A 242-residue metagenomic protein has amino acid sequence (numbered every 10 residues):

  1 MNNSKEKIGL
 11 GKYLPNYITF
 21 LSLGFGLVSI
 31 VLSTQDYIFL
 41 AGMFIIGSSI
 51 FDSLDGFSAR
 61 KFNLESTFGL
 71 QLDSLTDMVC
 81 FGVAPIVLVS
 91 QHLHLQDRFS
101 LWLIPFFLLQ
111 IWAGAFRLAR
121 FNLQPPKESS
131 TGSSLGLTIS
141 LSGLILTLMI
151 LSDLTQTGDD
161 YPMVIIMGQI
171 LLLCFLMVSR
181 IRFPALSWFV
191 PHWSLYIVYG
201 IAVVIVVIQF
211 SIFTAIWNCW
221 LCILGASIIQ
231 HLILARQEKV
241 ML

Functional and structural regions predicted by a protein language model:
M1-L23, R60-M78, L118-L141, S179-L195 (+1 more regions): Interhelical loop and helix-boundary elements at the membrane-water interface of polytopic inner-membrane proteins
M1-N2, D55-R60, L108-L123, M163-I181: Hydrophobic, membrane-facing alpha-helical anchors
N2-N3, T131-L242: C-terminal membrane-associated helical module and adjoining short loops/tails
Y17-Q71, W102-I111: Membrane-embedded alpha-helical segments that form the functional core of polytopic membrane enzymes, especially those
I18-L21, A41-S48, F106-A113, S142 (+3 more regions): Hydrophobic alpha-helical transmembrane segments of polytopic
L27-I30, G47, P85, W112-A115 (+2 more regions): Alpha-helical transmembrane segments of polytopic integral membrane proteins, especially the permease/helical cores
V28-M43, V79, V83-F106, L148-I165 (+1 more regions): Helix-coil boundary and interhelical linker segments in multi-pass alpha-helical membrane proteins
G82-S129, S133, S140-L144: Alpha-helical transmembrane segments
